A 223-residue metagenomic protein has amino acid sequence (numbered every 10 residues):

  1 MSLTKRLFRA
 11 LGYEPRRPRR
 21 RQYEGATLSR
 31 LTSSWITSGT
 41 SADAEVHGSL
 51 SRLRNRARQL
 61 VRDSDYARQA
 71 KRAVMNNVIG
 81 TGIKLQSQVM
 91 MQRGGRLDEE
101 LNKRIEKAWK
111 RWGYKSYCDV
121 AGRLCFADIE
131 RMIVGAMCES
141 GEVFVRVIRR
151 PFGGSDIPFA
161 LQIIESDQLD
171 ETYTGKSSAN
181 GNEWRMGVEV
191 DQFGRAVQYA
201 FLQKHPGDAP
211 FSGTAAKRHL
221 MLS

Functional and structural regions predicted by a protein language model:
M1-G94: N-terminal-proximal low-complexity accessory segments that begin disordered and transition into the first
A70-S223: Structured, mid-chain assembly/scaffold modules that mediate subunit interfaces within large macromolecular complexes
